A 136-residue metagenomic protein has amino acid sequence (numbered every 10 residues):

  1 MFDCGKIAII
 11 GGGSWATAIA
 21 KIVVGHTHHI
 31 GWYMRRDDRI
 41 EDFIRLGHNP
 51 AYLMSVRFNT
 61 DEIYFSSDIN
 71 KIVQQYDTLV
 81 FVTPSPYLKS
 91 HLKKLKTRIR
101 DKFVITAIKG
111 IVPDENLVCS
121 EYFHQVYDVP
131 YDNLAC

Functional and structural regions predicted by a protein language model:
M1-V56, I63-S67, V73: NAD(P)+-binding Rossmann beta1-loop-alpha1 motif at the extreme N-terminus of oxidoreductases
D3, H26, N59, R98 (+1 more regions): Short, structurally constrained coil/turn elements that cap an alpha-helix or connect an alpha-helix to the following
G11, T60-D61, T83, I111: Residues that cap or flank secondary-structure elements
D37, E41, F58-D61, S90 (+2 more regions): Residue-level signal for alpha-helical context at structural boundaries
G47-S66, K93, I99-G110: Short, charge-rich amphipathic segments
I69-Q74, L95-T97: Short amphipathic alpha-helix with an adjacent loop that forms part of the alpha/beta core around
T78-C136: Rossmann-like NAD(P)(H) cofactor-binding subdomain of soluble oxidoreductases
